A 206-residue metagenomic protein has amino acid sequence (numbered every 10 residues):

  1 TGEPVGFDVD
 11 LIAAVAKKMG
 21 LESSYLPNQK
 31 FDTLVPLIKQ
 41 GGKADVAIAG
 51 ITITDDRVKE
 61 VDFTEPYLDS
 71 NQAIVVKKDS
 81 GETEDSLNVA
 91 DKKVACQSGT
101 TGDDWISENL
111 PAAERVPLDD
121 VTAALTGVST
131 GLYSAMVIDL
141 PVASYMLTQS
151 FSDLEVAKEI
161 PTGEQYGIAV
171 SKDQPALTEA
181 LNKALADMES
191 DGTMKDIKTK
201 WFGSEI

Functional and structural regions predicted by a protein language model:
T1-G50: Extracytoplasmic small-molecule ligand-binding "clamshell" domains of the periplasmic binding protein/Venus flytrap
V5, S86-T100, E114: Short loop->beta-strand "edge-of-pocket" segments that line small-molecule binding or catalytic clefts across diverse
V9, S24-L37, G81-E82, S98 (+3 more regions): Short helix-initiation/N-cap motifs at beta->coil->alpha
V9-K18, S80, K93, S98-T101 (+1 more regions): Extended ligand-binding regions for polar small-molecule ligands
G20-E22, Q40-A49, K92-K93, P111 (+2 more regions): Alpha-to-beta junction loops
P27-F31, G42-T54, K77-K78, G99-T100 (+2 more regions): Beta->alpha turn/N-cap motifs
T64-Y67, V76-V94: Flexible hinge/capping segments at coil-to-helix
L68-V76, L140, S144-A186, S204-I206: Periplasmic-binding protein-like
